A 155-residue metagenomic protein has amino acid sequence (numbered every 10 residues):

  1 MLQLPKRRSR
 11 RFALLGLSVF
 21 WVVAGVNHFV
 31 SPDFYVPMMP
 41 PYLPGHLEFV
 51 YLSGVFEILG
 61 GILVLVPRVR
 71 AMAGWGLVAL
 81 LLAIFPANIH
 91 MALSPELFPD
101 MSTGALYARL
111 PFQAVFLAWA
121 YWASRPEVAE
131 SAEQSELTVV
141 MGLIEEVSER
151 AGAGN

Functional and structural regions predicted by a protein language model:
M1-N155: Membrane-interface extramembranous regions
